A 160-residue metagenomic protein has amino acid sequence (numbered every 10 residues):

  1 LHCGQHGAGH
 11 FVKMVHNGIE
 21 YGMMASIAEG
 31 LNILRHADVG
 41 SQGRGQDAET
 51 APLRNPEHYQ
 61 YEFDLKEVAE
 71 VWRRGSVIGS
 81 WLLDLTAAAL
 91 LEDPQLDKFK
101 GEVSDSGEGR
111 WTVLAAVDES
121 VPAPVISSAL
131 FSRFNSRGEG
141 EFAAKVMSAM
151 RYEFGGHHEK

Functional and structural regions predicted by a protein language model:
L1-M14, A25-K160: NAD(P)-dependent Rossmann-like dehydrogenase/reductase catalytic/cofactor-binding core
V15-H16, Y21: N-terminal membrane-sensor/transducer module of prokaryotic signaling receptors
